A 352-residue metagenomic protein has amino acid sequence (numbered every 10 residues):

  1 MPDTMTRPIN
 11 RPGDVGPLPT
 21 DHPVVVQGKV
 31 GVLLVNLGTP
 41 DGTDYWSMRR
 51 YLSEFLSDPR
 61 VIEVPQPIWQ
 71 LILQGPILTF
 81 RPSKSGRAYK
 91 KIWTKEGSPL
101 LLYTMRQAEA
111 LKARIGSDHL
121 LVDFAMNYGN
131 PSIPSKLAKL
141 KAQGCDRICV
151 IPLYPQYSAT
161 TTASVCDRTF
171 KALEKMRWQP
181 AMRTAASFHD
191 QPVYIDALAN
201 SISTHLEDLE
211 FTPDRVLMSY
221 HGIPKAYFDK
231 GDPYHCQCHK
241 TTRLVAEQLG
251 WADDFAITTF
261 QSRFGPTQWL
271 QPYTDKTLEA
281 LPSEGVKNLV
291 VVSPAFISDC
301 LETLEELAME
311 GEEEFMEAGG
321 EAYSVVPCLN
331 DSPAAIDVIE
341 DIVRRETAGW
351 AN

Functional and structural regions predicted by a protein language model:
P2-N352: Active-site-proximal alpha-helix that buttresses catalytic centers in soluble enzyme cores
